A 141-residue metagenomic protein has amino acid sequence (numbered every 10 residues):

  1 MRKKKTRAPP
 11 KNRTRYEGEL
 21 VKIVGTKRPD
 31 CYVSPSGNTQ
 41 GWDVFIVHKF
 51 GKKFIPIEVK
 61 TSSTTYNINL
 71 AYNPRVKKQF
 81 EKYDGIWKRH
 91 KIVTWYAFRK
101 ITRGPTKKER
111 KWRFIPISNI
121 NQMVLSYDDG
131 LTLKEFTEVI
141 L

Functional and structural regions predicted by a protein language model:
M1-S36: Acidic-basic catalytic patches of nuclease active cores, encompassing PD-(D/E)XK and other metal-cofactor nuclease
R7, S63-L70: Surface-exposed cleft-lining segments at the edges of enzyme active sites
E17, E58, Q79: Acidic-residue sensor for enzyme active/binding pockets
V24, V44-I46, K53-T65: Conserved catalytic cores of phosphodiester-cleaving nucleases, focusing on short active-site segments
K27-K52: Active-site metal-binding core of divalent-cation-utilizing nuclease and nuclease-like domains
G51-I55, N121-V124: Short, charged/polar, Gly/Pro-enriched secondary-structure boundary elements
N67-Y96: Short, charged, amphipathic alpha-helix that recurs within catalytic cores of restriction-modification and other
I92-L141: Domain-level recognition of nuclease-like catalytic cores that cleave nucleotide substrates
